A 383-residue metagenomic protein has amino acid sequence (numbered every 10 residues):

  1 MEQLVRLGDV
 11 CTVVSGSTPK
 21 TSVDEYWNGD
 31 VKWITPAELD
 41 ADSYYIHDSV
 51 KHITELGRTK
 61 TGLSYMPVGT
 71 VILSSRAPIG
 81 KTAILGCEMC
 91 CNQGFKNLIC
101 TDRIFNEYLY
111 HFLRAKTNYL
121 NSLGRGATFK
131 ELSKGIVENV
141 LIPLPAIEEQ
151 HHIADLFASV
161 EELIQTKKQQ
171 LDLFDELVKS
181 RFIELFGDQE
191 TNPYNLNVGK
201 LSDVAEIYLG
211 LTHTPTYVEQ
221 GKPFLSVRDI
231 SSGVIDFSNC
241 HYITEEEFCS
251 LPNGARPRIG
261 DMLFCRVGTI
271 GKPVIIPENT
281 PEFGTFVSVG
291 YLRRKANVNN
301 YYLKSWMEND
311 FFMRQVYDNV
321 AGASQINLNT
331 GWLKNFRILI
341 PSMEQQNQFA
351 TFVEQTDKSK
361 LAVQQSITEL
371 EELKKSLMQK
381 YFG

Functional and structural regions predicted by a protein language model:
M1-D42, T59-T61, Y194-I235, F248-P252: Low-complexity, Lys/Gly-biased intrinsically disordered segments
M1-S17, N139-A154, T166, Q170-L211 (+3 more regions): Non-catalytic DNA-recognition/assembly elements of restriction-modification systems
T35-P36, V50-R114, S226, E246-F248 (+3 more regions): A short beta-sheet element
L39-D40, P78-I79, Y119, I230-G233 (+1 more regions): Active-site/binding-pocket entry motifs
S49-I53, A158, C240-I243, E354: Short glycine-enriched, charge-decorated loop/helix-capping segments at active-site entrances that position
T61-M66, I72-L73, E88, K134 (+11 more regions): Feature detects amphipathic, helix-rich regulatory segments
G94, T128-E131, I136, L156-S159 (+7 more regions): Residue-level recognition of specific faces of alpha-helices
K96, R114-I142, W306-I338: Specificity-determining recognition surfaces
